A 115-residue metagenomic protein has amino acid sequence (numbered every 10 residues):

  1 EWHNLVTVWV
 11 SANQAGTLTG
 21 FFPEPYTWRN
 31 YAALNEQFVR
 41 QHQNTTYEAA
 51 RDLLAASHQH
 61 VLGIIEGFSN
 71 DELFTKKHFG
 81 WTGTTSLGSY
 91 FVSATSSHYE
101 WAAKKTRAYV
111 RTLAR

Functional and structural regions predicted by a protein language model:
W2-H3, H58, Y99, T106: Short amphipathic alpha-helical/adjacent loop interface patches that line ligand and macromolecule-binding sites
W2-L5, I64: Short alpha-helical functional segments enriched in proximate histidine and acidic residues
N4-L53, L113-R115: Short, helix-capping/interhelical loops that line the mouth of catalytic, cofactor-, or ligand-binding pockets
S11-Q14, I65-T75, R111-R115: Surface-exposed helix-capping loop/turn segments at secondary-structure junctions
F38-V39, Q59-S93: Acidic interhelical loop/turn segments
E48-R51, A55, L62, S96: Short amphipathic alpha-helical segments with heptad-repeat character
S96-A114: A hydrophobic membrane-anchoring alpha-helix module
